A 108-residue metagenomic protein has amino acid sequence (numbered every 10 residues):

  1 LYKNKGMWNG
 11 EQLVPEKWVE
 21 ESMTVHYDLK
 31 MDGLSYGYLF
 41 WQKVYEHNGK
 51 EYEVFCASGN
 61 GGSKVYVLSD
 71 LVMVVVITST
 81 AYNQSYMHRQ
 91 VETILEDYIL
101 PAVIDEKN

Functional and structural regions predicted by a protein language model:
L1-V14: Bacterial peptidoglycan biogenesis and beta-lactam-recognition machinery
N4, T24-D28, P101, D105-E106: A structural signal for alpha-helix termini and helix-coil/disorder junctions
V14, D32, Q90-V91: Short acidic-hydrophobic sequence patches enriched in Asp/Glu that either
T24-T78: Active-site Gly/Thr loop motif
A57-N108: Structured C-terminal helix/loop/strand segments within mature extracytoplasmic catalytic/sensor domains
